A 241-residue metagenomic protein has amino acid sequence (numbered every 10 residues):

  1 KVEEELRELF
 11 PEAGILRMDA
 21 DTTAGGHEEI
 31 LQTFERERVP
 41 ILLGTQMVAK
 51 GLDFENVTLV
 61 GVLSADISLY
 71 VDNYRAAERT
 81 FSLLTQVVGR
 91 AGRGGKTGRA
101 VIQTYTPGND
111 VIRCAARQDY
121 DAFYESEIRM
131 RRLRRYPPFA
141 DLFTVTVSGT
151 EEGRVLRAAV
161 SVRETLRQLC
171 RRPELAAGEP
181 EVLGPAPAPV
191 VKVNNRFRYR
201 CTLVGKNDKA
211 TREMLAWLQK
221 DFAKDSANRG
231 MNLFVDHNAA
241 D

Functional and structural regions predicted by a protein language model:
K1-L156, P189, R200-C201, K209 (+1 more regions): Inter-lobe coupling/hinge segments of SF2-like helicase ATPases
L9-D21, P173-L183, N232-F234: Conserved RecA-like helicase motor-core motifs
A13, R154-C170: A short, contiguous, amphipathic alpha-helix enriched in charged residues
Y120-A122, I128, L166-R171, D208 (+1 more regions): Surface-exposed amphipathic alpha-helical segments in non-transmembrane regions that serve as interaction surfaces
A158-E164, E213-D221: Short amphipathic alpha-helices in soluble, non-transmembrane regions that often serve as interface/regulatory elements
E164, Q168-C170, G178-V193, L233-A240: A carboxyl-terminal module marker
C170-E179, V193-F197, K209, F222: Nucleotide-binding motor/catalytic cores of P-loop/tubulin-like NTPases across gene-expression machines
Y199-A216, M231, A240: Short, charged interaction patches at domain edges and termini
